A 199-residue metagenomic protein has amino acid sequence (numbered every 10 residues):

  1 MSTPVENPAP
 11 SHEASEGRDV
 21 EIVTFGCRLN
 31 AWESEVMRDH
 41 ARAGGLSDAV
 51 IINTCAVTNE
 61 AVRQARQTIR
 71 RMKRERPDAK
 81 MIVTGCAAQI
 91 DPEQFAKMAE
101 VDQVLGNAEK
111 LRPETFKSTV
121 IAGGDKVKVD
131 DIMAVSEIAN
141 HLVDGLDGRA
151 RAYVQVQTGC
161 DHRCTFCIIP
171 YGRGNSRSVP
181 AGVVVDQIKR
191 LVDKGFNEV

Functional and structural regions predicted by a protein language model:
M1-V199: Proteins enriched for Cys/Gly/acidic motifs involved in redox and nucleic-acid/cofactor modification
